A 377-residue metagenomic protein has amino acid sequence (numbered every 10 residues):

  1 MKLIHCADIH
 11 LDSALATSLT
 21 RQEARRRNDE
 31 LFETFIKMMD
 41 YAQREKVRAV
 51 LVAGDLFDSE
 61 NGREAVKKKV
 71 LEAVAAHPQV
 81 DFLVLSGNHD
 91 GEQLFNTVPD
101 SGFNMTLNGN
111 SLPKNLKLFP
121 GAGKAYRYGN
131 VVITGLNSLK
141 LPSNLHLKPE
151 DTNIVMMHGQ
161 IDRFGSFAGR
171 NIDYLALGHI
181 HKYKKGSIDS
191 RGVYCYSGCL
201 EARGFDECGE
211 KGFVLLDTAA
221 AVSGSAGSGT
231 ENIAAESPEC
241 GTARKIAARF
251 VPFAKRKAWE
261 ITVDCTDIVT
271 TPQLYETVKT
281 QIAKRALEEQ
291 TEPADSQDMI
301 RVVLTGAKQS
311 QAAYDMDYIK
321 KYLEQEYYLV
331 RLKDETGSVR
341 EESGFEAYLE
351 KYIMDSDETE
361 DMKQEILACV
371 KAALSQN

Functional and structural regions predicted by a protein language model:
M1-K68, Q376-N377: N-terminal active-site segment of His-dependent metallophosphoesterases
I4, V132-T134, V214, W259: Conserved beta-strand elements of the Class I
R44-K46, P149, E292-D295: Glycine-rich phosphate-binding loop signature in dinucleotide/nucleotide-binding domains
A49, D58-K211: His/Asp/Glu-rich metal-coordinating catalytic cores of metallo-dependent phosphodiesterases/hydrolases acting on
N108, A219-K245, L287-E292: Intrinsically disordered, low-complexity terminal tails and inter-domain linkers enriched for S/T/G/P/D/E
G186-A221, A243-L274: A conserved active-site cap/scaffold subdomain adjacent to cofactor or substrate pockets
G241-N377: Accessory, non-catalytic peripheral segments of nucleic-acid enzymes
